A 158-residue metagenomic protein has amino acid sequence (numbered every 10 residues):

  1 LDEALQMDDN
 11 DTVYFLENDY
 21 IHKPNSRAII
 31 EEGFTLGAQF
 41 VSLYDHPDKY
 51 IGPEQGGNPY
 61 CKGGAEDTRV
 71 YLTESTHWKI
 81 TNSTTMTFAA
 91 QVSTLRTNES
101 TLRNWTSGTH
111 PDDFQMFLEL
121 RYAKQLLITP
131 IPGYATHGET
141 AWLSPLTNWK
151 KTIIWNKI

Functional and structural regions predicted by a protein language model:
L1-D11: Active-site-proximal specificity loops/subdomain of glycosyltransferases
D2, Q55-Y60, L143-W149: Short, surface-exposed amphipathic charged segments that create phosphate/polyanion-binding patches used for binding
D2-E3, I29-G33, E119: A generic secondary-structure signal
M7-D8, F34-G37, A123-K124: A structural signal for short coil/turn segments at secondary-structure junctions
T12, I21-S100: Conserved catalytic core of nucleotide-sugar-dependent glycosyltransferases
N18: Acidic ATP/Mg2+-coordinating residue in the GHKL
S83-I158: C-terminal catalytic/acceptor-binding lobe
